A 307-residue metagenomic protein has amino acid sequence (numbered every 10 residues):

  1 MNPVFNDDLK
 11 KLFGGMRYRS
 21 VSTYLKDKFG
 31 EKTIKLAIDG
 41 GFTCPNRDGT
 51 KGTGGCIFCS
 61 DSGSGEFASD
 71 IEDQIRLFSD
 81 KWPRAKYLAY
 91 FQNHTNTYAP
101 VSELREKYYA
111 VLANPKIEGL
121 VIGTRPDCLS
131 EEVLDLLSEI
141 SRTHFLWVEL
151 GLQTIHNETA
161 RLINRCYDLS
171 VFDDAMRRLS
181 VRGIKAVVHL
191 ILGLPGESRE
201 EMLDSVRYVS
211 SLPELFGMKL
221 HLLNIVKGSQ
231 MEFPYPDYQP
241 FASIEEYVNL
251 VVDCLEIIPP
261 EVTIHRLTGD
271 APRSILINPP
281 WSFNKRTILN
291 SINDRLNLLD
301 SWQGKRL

Functional and structural regions predicted by a protein language model:
M1-L88: N-terminal [4Fe-4S]-dependent radical SAM core
M1-T23, K32, N224-L307: Auxiliary Fe-S-binding modules of radical SAM enzymes
I34-I38, Y87-Q92, L120-I122, L146-L150 (+3 more regions): Hydrophobic faces of well-ordered beta-strands that scaffold small-molecule active sites in alpha/beta enzyme cores
C56, L112-I117, D204-K219, I288-Q303 (+1 more regions): Structural recognition of alpha->loop->beta junctions
S62-Q74, F78, W82-V101, K116-L129 (+2 more regions): Core AdoMet radical
F78-W82, K107-P115, D135-F145, R177-V181 (+1 more regions): Acidic (Asp/Glu)-rich catalytic clusters
R105-Y109, S138, S198-F216, I244-E245 (+1 more regions): Short, electropositive alpha-helical surface patch
S170-S229, E245-T268: Conserved C-terminal portion of the radical SAM core fold that forms the substrate/S-adenosylmethionine-binding
